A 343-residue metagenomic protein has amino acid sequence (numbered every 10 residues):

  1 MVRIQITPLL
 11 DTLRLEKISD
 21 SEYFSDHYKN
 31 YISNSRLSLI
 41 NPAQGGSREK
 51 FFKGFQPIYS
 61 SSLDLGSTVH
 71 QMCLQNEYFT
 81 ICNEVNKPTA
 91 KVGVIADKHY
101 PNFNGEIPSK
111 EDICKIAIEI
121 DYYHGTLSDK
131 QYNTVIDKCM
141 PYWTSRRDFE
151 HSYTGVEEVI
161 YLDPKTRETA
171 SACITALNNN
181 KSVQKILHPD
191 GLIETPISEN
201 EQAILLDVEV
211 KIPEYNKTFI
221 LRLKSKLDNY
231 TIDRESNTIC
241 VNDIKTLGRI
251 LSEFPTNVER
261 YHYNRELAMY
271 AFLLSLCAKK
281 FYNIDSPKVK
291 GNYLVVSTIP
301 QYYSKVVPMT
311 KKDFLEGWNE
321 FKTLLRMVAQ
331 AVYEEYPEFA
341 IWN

Functional and structural regions predicted by a protein language model:
M1-K224: Metal-dependent nuclease catalytic cores that hydrolyze phosphodiester bonds in DNA/RNA, characterized by
S25-S35, S128-I136, K226-T238, L273-G291: Phosphate-binding glycine-rich loops and adjacent basic patches that engage nucleotide phosphates, nucleic-acid
R48-K50, T246-I250, I299-Y303: Short acidic (Asp/Glu) and glycine-rich catalytic loops that position anionic groups and cofactors
C73-Y78, T231, T246-R249, S275-K279: Hydrophobic/aromatic-lined pockets within catalytic cores
D121, N257-N264, M269-N343: Metal-dependent nuclease catalytic regions and adjoining charged, substrate-binding loops involved in nucleic-acid end
E194-N264: Non-catalytic protein-protein interaction segments used by genome-maintenance enzymes to assemble and couple activities
